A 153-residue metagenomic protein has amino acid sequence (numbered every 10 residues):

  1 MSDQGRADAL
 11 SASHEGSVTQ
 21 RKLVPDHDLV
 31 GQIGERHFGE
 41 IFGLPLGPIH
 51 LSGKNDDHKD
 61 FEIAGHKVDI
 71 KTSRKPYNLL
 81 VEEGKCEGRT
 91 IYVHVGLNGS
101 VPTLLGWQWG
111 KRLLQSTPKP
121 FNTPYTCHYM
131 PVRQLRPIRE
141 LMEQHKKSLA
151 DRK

Functional and structural regions predicted by a protein language model:
M1-A64, I70-K153: Nucleic-acid endonuclease domains
